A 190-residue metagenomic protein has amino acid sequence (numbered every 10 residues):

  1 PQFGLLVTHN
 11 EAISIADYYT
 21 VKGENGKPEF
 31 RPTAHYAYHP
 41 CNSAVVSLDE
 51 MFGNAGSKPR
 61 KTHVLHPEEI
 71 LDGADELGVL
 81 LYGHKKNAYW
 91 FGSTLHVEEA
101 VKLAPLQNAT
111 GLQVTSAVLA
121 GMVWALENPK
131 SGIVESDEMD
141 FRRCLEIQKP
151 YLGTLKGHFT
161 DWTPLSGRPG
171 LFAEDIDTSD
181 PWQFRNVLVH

Functional and structural regions predicted by a protein language model:
P1-H190: C-terminal catalytic/substrate-binding lobe primarily of soluble NAD(P)-dependent oxidoreductases
